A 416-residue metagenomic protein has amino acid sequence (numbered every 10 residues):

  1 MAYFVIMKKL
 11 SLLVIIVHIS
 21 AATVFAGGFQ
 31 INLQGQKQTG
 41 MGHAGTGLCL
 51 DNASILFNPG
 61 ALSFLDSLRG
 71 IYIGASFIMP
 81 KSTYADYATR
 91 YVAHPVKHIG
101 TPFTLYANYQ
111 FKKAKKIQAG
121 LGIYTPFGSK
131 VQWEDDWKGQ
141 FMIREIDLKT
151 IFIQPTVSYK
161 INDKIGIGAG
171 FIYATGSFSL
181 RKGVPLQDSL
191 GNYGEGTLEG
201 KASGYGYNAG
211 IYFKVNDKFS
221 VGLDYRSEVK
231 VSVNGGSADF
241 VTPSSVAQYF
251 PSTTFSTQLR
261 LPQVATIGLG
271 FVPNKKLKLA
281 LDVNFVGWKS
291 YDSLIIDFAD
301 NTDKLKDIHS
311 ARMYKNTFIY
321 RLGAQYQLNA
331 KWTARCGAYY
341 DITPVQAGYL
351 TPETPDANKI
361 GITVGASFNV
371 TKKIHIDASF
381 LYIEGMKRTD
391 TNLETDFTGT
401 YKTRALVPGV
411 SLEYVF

Functional and structural regions predicted by a protein language model:
M1-L10: Positively charged n-region of N-terminal signal peptides that target proteins for export
V14-A21: Bacterial N-terminal signal peptides
A22-A26: Sec/Tat signal peptide C-region and signal peptidase I cleavage site
G27-T39, D86-V92, G100-F416: Outer-membrane beta-barrel porins/channels
I31-G45, S63-K81: Transmembrane beta-strand segments of Gram-negative outer membrane beta-barrel proteins
K37, D51-N58, F103: Short N-terminal amphipathic alpha-helix/helix-capping patch enriched in small hydrophobics with frequent Ser/Thr
H43-D51, P80-H98: Surface-exposed strand-loop-strand hairpins of Gram-negative outer-membrane beta-barrel proteins
T46-L48, I55, P59-S67, N108-K113: Outer-membrane beta-barrel pore proteins
